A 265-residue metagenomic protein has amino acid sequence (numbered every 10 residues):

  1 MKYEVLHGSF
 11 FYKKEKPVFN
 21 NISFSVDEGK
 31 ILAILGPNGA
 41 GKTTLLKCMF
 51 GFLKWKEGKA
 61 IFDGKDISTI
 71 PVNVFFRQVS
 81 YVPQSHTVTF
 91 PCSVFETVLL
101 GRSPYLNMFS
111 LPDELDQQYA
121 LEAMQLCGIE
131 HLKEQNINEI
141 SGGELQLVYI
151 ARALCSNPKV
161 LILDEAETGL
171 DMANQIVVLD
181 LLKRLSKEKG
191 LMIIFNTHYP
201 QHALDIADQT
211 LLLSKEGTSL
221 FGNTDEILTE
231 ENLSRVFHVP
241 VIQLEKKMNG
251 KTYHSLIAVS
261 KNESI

Functional and structural regions predicted by a protein language model:
M1-V5, S9-N21, E28, T69-P71 (+1 more regions): A short, flexible loop at the N-terminus of ABC-type nucleotide-binding domains that lies
L35-P37: The feature captures the beta-strand-to-loop junction immediately N-terminal to the Walker
F50: Helix-to-loop junction immediately C-terminal to a conserved catalytic motif
G58-D66, V74-F75: Conserved ABC transporter NBD signature motif
L99, E114-L132, N157: Conserved ABC ATPase "signature" region
N136-I140, E144: Conserved ABC ATPase signature
L161-E165: Catalytic Walker B motif of ABC-type/P-loop ATPase nucleotide-binding domains
